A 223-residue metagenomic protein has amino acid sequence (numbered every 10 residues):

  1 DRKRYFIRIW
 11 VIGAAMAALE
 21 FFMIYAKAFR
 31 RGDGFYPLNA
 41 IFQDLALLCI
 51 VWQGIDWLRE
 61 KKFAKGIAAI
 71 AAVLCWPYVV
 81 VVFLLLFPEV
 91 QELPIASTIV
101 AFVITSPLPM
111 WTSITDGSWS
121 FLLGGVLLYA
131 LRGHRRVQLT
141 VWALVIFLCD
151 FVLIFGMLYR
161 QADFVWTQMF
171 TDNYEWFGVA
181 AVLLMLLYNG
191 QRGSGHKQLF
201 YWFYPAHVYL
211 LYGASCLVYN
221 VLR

Functional and structural regions predicted by a protein language model:
D1-R223: Alpha-helical transmembrane segments and their immediate juxtamembrane cytosolic regions
